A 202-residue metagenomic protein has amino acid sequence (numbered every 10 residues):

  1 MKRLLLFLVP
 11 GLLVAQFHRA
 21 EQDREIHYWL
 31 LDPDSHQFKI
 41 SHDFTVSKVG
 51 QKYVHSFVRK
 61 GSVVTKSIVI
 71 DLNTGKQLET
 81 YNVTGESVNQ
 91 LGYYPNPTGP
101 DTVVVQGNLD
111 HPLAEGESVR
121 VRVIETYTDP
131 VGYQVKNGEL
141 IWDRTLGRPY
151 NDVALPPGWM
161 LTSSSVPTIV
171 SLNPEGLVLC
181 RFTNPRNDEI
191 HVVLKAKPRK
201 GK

Functional and structural regions predicted by a protein language model:
K2-L13: Sec-dependent N-terminal signal peptides
Q16-K202: Lumenal/extracellular ectodomains and adaptor appendage modules of the eukaryotic vesicle/secretory system
